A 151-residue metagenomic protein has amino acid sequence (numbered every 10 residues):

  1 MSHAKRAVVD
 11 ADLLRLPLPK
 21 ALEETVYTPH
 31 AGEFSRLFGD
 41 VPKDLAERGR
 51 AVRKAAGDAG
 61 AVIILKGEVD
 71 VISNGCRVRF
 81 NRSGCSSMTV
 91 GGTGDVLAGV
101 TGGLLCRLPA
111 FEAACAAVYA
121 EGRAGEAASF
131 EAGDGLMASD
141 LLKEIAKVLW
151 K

Functional and structural regions predicted by a protein language model:
M1-S83: Glycine-rich phosphate/dinucleotide-binding loop and adjoining beta-alpha-beta core of small-molecule
L22, C76, L108-E112, E131 (+2 more regions): N-terminal loops that bind phosphate or other acidic moieties and the adjacent beta-alpha structural core
A31-G32, A120-R123: Short connector loops/turns at beta-strand edges and beta->alpha or beta->beta junctions
R36, V90-A120: Short, small-residue alpha-helix embedded
G39-R48, L108-E112, S129, D134-L136: Short, charged, surface-exposed loops that flank catalytic or proteolytic processing sites
S86-M88: Glycine-rich phosphate/pyrophosphate-binding beta-alpha loops
R123-K151: Charged C-terminal helix
